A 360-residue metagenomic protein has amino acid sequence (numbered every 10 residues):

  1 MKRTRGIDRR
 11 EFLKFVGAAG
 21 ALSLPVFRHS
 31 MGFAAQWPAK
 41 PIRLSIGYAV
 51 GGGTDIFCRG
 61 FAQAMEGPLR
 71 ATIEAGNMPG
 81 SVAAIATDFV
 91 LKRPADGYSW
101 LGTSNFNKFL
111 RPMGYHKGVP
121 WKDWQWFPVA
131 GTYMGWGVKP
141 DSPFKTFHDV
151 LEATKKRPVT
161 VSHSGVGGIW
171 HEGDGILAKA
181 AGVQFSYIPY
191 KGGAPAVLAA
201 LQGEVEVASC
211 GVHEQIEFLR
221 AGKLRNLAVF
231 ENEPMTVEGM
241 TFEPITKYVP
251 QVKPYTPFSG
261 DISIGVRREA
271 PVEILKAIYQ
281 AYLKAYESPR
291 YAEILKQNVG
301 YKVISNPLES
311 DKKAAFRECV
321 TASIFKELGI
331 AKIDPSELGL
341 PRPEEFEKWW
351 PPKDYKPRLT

Functional and structural regions predicted by a protein language model:
M1-E11, F15-G20, F33: N-terminal secretory signal peptides
F33-K122, W170, V183-S209, F218 (+2 more regions): N-terminal (or domain-start) structured segment
W37-A39, F127-G131, P254-S259: Short, flexible turn/loop "capping" segments at secondary-structure junctions
M65, F89-Y98, R111-P195, D261-I294: Hinge/capping helix and adjacent helix->loop/strand transition within the periplasmic-binding protein
S162-P244: Ligand-binding pocket segment of bilobal, Venus flytrap-like solute-binding proteins
Q215-E293, L338-T360: C-terminal lobe and pocket-closing loops of periplasmic/extracytoplasmic Venus-flytrap solute-binding proteins
G265-I330: Secondary-structure end/capping motifs
